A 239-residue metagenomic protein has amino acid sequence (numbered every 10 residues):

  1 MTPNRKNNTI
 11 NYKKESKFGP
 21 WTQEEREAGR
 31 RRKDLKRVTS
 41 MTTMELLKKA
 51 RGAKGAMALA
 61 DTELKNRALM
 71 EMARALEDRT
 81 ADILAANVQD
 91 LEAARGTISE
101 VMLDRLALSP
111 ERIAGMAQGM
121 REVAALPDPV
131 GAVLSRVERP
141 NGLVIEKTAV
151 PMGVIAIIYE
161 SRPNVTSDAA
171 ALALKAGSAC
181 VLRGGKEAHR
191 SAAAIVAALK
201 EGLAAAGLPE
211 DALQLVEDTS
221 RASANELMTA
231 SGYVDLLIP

Functional and structural regions predicted by a protein language model:
N4-Y12, D34: Intrinsic-disorder-associated, low-complexity terminal segments enriched in Asp/Asn/His/Tyr and depleted of Lys/Arg
E15-K17, E27: Positively charged N-terminal leader segments that act as targeting/secretion signals
E27-S40: Short, Lys/Arg-enriched N-terminal segments with co-localized hydrophobic residues within the first ~10-30 amino acids
V38-I145, L172: N-terminal Rossmann-like NAD(P)+-binding subdomain of aldehyde/semialdehyde dehydrogenases
A125, L134-P239: Rossmann-like NAD(P) dinucleotide-binding subdomain of oxidoreductase/dehydrogenase enzymes
